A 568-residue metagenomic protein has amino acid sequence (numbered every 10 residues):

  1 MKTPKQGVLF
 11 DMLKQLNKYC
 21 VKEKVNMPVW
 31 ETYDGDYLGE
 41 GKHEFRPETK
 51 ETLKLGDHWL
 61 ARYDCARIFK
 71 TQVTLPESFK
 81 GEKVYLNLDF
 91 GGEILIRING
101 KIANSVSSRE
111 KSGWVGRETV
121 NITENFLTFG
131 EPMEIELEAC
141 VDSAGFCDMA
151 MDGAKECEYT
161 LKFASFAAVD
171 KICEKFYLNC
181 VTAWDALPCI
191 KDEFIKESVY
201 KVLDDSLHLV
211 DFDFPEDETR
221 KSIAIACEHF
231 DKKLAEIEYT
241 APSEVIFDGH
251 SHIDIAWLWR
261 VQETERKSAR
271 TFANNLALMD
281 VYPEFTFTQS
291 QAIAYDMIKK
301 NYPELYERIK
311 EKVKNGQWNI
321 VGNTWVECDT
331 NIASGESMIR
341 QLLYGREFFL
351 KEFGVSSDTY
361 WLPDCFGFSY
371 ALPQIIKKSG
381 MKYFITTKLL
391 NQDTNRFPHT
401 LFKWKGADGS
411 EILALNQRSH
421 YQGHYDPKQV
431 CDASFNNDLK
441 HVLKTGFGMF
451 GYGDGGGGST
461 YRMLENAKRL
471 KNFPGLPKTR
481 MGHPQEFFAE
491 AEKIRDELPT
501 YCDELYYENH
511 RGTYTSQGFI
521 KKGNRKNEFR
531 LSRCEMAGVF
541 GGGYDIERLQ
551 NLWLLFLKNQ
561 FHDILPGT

Functional and structural regions predicted by a protein language model:
T3-E40, G91-E93, N99, A103 (+1 more regions): Catalytic-domain carbohydrate-binding cleft regions of carbohydrate-active enzymes
G39-A66: Edge strands and adjacent loops of beta-rich recognition modules
F45-R46, L95-V120: Solvent-exposed beta-strand/loop surfaces of large extracellular or lumenal domains
T52-L55, F69, S78, I225-D231: Short linear interaction motifs
K54-W59, K70-Q72, R117-T123: Short structured motifs
A61-E77: Short beta-strands within extracellular/lumenal beta-sheet-rich domains
R62-D64, F79, V115, F126-G130: Surface-exposed coil/turn segments at beta-strand junctions on protein surfaces, enriched
V73, K80-G91: A short beta-strand element within beta-rich, extracytoplasmic domains of secreted/secretory-pathway proteins
